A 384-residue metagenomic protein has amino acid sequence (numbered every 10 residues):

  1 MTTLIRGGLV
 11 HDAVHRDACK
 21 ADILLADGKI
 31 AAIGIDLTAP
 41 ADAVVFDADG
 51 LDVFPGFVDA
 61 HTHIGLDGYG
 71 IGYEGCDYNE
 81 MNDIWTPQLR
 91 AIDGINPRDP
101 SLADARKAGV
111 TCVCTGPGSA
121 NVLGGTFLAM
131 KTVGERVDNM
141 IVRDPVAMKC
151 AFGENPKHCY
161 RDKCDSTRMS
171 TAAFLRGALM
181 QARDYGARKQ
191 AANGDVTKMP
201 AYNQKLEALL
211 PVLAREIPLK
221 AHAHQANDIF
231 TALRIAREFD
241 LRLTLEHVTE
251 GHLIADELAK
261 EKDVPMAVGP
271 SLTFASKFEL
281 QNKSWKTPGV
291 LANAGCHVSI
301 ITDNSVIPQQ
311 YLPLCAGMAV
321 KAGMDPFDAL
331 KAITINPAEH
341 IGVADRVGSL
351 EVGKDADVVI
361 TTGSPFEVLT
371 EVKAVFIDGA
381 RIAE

Functional and structural regions predicted by a protein language model:
M1-T3, V10-G56: Histidine-rich, glycine-flanked metal-binding segment
I5-D12, E339, E351-E384: C-terminal cap of metal-dependent C-N hydrolases
G8, I23, G28, G50 (+10 more regions): Divalent metal-coordination and catalytic microenvironments
L51-P117: Metal-associated gating/positioning segment near the N- to mid-region
G68-I95, V133-R136, C150-R161, M199 (+2 more regions): Active-site gating loops and adjacent loop-to-helix segments of metal-dependent hydrolytic enzymes
Y69-G70, C76-M81, T86-Q88, P218 (+2 more regions): His/Asp/Glu-enriched, well-ordered alpha-helical/loop segment that forms or immediately abuts the divalent-metal
A91, G186-S284, S299, A338-I341 (+3 more regions): Active-site core of metal-dependent hydrolases
R106-L243: Polyanionic/metal-chelating signatures
